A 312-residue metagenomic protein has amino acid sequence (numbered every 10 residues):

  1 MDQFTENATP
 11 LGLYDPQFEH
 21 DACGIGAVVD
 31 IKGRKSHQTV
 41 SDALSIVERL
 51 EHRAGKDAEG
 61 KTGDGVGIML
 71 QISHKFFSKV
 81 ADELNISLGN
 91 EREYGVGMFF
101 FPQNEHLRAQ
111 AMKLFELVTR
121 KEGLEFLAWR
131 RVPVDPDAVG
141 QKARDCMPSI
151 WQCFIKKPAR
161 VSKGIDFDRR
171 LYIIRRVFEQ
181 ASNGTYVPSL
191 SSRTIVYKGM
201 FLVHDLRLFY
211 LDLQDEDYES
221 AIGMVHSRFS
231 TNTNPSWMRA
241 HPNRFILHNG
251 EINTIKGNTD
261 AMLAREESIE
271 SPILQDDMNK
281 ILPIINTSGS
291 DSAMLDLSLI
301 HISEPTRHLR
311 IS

Functional and structural regions predicted by a protein language model:
A8-L11, D15-N85, N90-P102: N-terminal amphipathic, basic-rich helices that act as targeting or association modules
Q17-E19, G60-T62, G89-N90, P188-S189 (+3 more regions): Solvent-exposed alpha-helices and their adjacent loops that cap or buttress functional pockets in soluble metabolic
G26-V28, Q71, V225-S227, L247-N249 (+2 more regions): Generic beta-strand/beta-sheet core signal
D30-G33, S73-F76, Q103-E105, L202 (+3 more regions): Short, glycine-/Ser/Thr-/acidic-enriched flexible segments
D42-I46, R239-N286: Extended active-site and interfacial segments that coordinate phosphate-rich ligands in large catalytic machineries
S78, E83, S87-V96, F100-K163: Extended, highly charged clamp/arch subdomains and adjacent linkers that form or line substrate-binding channels
A138-T233, H241-P242: Active-site pocket-lining segments that scaffold enzyme catalytic pockets across diverse folds
I300-I311: Single conserved hydrophobic/aromatic residue that forms the stacking wall/gate of nucleotide- or nucleobase-binding
